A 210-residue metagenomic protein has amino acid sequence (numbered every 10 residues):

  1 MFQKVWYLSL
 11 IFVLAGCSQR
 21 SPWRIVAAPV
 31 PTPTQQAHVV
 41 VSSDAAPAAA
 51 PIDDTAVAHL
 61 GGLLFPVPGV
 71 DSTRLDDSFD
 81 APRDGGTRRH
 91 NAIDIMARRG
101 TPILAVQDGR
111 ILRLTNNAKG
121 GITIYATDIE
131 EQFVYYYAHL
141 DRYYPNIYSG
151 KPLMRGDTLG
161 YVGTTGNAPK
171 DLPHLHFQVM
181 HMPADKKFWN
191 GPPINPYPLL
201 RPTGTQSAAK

Functional and structural regions predicted by a protein language model:
Q3-L10, S21: Sec-dependent signal peptide recognition, specifically the positively charged N-region followed immediately by
L14-G16: C-terminal motif of bacterial Sec signal peptides marking the signal peptidase cleavage site
R20-I122, R155, T164, P193-K210: Surface-exposed, glycine-biased beta-strand/turn segments
R83, N146-I147, K186-K187: A generic structural signal for short coil/turn motifs at secondary-structure boundaries
M96, T127-I129, M180-M182: A generic structural motif
V106-S149, L172-H176: Zn2+-dependent peptidoglycan hydrolase active-site motif and core
K151-A209: Conserved, short, structured surface segments that act as functional micro-motifs
